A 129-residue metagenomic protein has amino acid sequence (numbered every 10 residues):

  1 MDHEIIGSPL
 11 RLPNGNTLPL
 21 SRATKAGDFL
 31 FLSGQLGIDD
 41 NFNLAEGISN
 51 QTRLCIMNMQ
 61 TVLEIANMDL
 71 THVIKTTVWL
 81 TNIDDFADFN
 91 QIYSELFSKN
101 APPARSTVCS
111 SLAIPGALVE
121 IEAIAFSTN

Functional and structural regions predicted by a protein language model:
M1-M57, T61-T71, L80-N129: N-terminal presequence-like segments and the immediate start of the first folded domain
